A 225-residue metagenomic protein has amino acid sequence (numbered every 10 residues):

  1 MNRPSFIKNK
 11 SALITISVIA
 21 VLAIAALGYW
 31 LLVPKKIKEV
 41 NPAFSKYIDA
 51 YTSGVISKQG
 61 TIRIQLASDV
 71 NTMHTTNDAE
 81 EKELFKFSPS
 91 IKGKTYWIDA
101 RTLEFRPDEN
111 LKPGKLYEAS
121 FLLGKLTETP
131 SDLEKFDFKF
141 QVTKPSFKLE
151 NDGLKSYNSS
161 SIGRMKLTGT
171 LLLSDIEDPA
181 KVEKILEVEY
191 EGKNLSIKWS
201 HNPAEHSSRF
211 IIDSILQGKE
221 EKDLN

Functional and structural regions predicted by a protein language model:
M1-F6: Juxtamembrane low-complexity tails/linkers enriched in Ser/Thr-Pro and polybasic
K8-N225: Acidic, low-complexity Ser/Thr/Gly/Pro-rich repeat segments typical of extracellular/periplasmic and surface-exposed
